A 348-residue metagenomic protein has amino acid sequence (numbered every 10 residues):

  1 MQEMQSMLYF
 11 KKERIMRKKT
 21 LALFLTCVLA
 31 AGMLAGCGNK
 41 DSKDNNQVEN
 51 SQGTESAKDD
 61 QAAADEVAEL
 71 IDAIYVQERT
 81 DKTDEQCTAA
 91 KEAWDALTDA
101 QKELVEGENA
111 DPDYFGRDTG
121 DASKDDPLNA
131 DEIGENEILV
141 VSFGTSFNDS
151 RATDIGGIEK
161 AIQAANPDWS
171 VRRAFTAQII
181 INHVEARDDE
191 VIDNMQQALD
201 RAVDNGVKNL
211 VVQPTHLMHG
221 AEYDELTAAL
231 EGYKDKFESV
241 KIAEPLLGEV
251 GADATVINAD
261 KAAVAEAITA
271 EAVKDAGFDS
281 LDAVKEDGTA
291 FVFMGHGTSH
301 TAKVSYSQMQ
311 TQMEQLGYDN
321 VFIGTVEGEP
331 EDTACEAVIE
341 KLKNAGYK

Functional and structural regions predicted by a protein language model:
M1-I15: Short, Lys/Arg-enriched N-terminal segments with co-localized hydrophobic residues within the first ~10-30 amino acids
I15-F24: Bacterial N-terminal signal peptides that target proteins for export
G32-G36: C-terminal motif of bacterial Sec signal peptides marking the signal peptidase cleavage site
G38-K40: Bacterial signal peptide processing site
G53-D118: Beta-rich interaction/scaffold domains
D111-Y347: Extended amphipathic ligand-handling, pore-lining, and cofactor/metal-binding catalytic surfaces
